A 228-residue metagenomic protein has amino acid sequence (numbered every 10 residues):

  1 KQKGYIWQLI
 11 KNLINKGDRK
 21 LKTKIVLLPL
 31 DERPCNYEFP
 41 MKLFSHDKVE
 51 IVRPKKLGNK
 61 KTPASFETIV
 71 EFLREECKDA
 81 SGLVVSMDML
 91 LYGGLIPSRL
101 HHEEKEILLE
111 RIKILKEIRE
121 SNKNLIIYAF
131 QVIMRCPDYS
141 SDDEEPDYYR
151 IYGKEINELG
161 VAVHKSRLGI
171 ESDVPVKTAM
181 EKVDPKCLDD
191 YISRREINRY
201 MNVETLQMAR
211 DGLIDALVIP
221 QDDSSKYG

Functional and structural regions predicted by a protein language model:
G4, L9-G228: An N-terminal assembly and electron-transfer interface module characteristic of large anaerobic redox and radical
